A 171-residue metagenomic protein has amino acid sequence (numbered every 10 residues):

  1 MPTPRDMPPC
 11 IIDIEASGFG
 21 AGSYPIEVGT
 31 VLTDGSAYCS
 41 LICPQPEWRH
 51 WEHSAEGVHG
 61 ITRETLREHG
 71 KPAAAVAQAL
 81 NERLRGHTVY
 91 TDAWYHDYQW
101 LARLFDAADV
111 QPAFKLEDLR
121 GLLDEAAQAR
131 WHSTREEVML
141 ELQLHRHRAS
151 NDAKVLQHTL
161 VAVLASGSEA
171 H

Functional and structural regions predicted by a protein language model:
P2-H96, V138-Q143: Conserved non-catalytic scaffold segment of RNase H-like nuclease domains
Y24-E27, R103-A107: Short, glycine/charged-enriched secondary-structure capping and boundary segments
L41-I42, F114-E117, A170-H171: Short alpha-helical "patches" and their helix-cap loops
E47, E56-H59, R63, E117-Q157: Active-site-proximal helix-loop-helix substrate-binding element of RNase H-like nuclease domains
P72, D109, V163-L164: Generic secondary-structure boundary signal with a strong preference for alpha-helix termini
T88-W94, Q99-L104, T134-H171: Acidic, Mg2+-coordinating catalytic module of metal-dependent nucleases/exonucleases that use a two-metal-ion mechanism
F105-L116: A short alpha->loop->secondary-structure connector
Q111, A129, S133, G167: Substrate-binding/catalytic groove segments of enzymes that remodel or degrade extracellular structural polymers
